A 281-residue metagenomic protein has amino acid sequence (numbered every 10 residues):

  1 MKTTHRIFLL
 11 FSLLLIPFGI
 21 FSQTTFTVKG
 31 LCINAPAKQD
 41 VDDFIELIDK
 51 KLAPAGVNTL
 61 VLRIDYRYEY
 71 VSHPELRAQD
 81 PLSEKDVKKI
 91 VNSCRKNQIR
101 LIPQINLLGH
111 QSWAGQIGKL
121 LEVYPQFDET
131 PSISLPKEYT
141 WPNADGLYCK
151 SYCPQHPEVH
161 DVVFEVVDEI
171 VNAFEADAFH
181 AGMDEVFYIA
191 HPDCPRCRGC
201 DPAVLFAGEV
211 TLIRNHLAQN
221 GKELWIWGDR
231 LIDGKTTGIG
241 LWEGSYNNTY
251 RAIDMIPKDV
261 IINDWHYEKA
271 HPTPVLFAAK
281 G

Functional and structural regions predicted by a protein language model:
M1-Q23: Bacterial Sec-dependent N-terminal signal peptides
P17, V186, Y267: Residue-level marker of positions within ordered structural domains that often coincide with functionally constrained
I20, I45-L47, L276: Composition- and surface-driven signal marking solvent-exposed, interaction-prone regions in large proteins
Q23-T25, A35: Contiguous, structured surface segment used for ligand recognition
G30-I256, V260: Aromatic-lined carbohydrate-binding surfaces of glycoside hydrolases
N247-G281: Glycoside hydrolase catalytic-domain groove-lining segments
